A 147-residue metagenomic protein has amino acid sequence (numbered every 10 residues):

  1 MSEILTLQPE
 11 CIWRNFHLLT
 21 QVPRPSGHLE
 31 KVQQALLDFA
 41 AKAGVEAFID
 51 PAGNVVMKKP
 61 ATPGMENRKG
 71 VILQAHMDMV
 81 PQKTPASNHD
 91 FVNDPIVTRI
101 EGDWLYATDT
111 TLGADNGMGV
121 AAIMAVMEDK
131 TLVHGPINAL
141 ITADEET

Functional and structural regions predicted by a protein language model:
M1, V55, M77-D78: Contiguous N-terminal and early-domain "leader" segments and peripheral loops that mark the onset or edge of a domain
M1-L7, N88-N93: Short, functional N-terminal and low-complexity linear motifs
S2-G27: N-terminal capping segment at the start of a domain
E10, E30-K31, A114, A121: Residue-level recognition of alpha-helix initiation/capping sites
W13, H17, L37, V120-M127: Predominant activation on well-ordered alpha-helical scaffold segments within soluble catalytic domains
H17-P25, A41-E46, E128-G135, E145: Generic secondary-structure signature for well-ordered alpha-helical cores
P25-K69: A non-catalytic alpha/beta surface segment that caps or lines the substrate-entry region of metallo-dependent hydrolase
M65-E146: Active-site metal-coordination/substrate-binding segment of hydrolases, especially metallo-dependent peptidases
